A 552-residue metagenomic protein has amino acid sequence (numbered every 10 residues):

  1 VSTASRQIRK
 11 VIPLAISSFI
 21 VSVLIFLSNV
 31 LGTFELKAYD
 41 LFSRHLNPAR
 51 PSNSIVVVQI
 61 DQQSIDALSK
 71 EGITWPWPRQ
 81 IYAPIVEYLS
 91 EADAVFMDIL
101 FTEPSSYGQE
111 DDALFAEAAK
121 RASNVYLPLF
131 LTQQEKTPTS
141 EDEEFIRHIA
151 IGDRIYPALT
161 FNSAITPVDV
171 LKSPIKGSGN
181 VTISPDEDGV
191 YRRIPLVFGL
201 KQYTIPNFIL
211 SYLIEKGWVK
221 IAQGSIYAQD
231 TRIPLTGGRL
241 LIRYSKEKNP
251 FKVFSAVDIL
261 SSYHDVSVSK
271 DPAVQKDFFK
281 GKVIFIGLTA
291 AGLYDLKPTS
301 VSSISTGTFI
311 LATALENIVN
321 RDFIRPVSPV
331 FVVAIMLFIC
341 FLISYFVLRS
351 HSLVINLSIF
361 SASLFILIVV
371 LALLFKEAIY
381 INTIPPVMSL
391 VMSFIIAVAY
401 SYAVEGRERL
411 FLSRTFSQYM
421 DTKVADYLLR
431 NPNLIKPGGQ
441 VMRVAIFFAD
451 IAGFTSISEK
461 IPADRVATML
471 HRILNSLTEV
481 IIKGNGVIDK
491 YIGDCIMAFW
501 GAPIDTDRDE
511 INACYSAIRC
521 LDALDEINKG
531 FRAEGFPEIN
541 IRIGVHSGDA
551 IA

Functional and structural regions predicted by a protein language model:
S2-R232, F279-S350: Non-transmembrane functional regions of envelope-associated proteins
T102, A291, I451-E459: Short acidic, Gly/Ser-rich segments with clustered Asp/Glu that frequently serve as metal-coordination loops in enzyme
I324-Y400: Transmembrane alpha-helical segments that form the functional core of multipass membrane systems
P385-M442, T468: Regulatory cytosolic signal-relay segments
Y419, R443-S456: Catalytic-site or vestigial catalytic-site microsegments of nucleotide-handling domains
T455-T478, I482, D489-K490, A498: Conserved long alpha-helical elements within nucleotide-processing catalytic cores of c-di-GMP signaling and class III
M469-G484, S516-G530: Generic non-transmembrane alpha-helical segments
V480-N512, E526-A552: Catalytic core of nucleotidyl cyclases, primarily class III adenylyl/guanylyl cyclases
